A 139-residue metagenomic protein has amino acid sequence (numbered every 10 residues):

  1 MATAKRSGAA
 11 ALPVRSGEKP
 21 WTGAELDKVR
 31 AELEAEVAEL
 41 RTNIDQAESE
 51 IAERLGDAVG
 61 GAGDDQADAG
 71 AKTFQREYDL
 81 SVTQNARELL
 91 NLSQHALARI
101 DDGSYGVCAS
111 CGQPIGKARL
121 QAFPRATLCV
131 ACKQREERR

Functional and structural regions predicted by a protein language model:
A2-D102: Interaction interfaces in information-processing and related assembly proteins
L33, C111, L120: Residue-level signature of catalytic and energy-coupling elements of molecular machines, predominantly ATP/GTP-dependent
D101-S104, A122: Residue-level signal for mature regions of secreted extracellular proteins and peptides
G106-A109, T127: Cys/His-enriched microdomains
S110-C111, A131: Short, cysteine/histidine-rich loop/knuckle motifs that typically chelate Zn2+
I115, E136: Cys/His-rich microdomains that often coordinate metals
A118-A122, R139: Short Cys/His-rich "knuckle" micro-motifs
A126-Q134: Cysteine-rich micro-motifs
